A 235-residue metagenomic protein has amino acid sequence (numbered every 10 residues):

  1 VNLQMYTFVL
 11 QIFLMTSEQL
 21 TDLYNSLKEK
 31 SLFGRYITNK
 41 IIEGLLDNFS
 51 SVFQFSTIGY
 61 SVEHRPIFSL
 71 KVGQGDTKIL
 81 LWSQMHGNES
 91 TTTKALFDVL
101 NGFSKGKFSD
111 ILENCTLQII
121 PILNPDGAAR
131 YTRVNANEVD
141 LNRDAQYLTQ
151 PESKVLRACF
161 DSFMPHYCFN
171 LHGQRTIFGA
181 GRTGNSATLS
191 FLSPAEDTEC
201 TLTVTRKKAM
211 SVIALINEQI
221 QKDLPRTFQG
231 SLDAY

Functional and structural regions predicted by a protein language model:
Y6-F8, F13: Aromatic (phenylalanine/tyrosine) cluster motif
F13-P66: Short glycine- and acidic-rich boundary segments immediately preceding or forming the N-terminal edge of structured
S56-I58, L232-Y235: Short, Gly/Ser/Thr-enriched beta-strand-loop segments that form substrate-interacting elements of hydrolase/peptidase
S69-D76: Short beta-strand-to-loop junctions in surface cap/lid or active-site-entrance loops
D76-L80, N88-A234: Active-site/substrate-binding loop(s) of hydrolase catalytic cores
